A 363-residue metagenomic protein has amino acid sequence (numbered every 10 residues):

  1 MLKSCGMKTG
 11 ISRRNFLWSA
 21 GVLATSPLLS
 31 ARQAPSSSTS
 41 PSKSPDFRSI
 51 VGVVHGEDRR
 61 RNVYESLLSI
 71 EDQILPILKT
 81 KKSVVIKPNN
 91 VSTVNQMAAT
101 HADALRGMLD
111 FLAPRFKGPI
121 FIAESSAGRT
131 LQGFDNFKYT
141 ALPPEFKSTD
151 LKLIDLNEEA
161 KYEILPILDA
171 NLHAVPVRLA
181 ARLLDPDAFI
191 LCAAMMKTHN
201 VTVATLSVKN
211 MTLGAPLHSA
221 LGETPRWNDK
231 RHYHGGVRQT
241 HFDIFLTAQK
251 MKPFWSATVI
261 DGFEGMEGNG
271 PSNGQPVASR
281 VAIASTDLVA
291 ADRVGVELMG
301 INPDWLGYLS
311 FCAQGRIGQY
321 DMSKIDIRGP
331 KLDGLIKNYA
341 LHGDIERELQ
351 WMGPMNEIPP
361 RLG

Functional and structural regions predicted by a protein language model:
L2-G363: N-terminal and secondary-structure boundary signal
